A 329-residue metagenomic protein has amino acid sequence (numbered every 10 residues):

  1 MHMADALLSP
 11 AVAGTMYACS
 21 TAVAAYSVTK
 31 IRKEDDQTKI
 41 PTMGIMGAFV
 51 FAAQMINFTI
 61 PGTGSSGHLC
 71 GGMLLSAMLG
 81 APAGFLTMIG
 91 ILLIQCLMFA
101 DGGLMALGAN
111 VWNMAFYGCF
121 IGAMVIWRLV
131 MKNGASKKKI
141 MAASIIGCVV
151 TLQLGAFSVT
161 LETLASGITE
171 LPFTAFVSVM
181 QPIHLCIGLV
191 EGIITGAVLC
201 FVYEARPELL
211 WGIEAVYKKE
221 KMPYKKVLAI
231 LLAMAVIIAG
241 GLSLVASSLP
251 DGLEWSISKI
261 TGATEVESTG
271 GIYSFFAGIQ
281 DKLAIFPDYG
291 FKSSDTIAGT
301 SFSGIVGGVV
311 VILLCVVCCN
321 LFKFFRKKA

Functional and structural regions predicted by a protein language model:
M1-A13, D36, G64-S65, A106-N110 (+3 more regions): Interfacial loop-to-helix junctions that mark the boundaries of transmembrane helices in multi-pass membrane
H2-P10, G14, C19-L75: Hydrophobic transmembrane alpha-helices
M3-A4, G278-L313: Individual transmembrane alpha-helix segments
M16-T29, F49-Q54, F120-V125, C148-T160 (+3 more regions): Hydrophobic core segments of alpha-helical transmembrane domains in multi-pass membrane transport and ion-translocation
Q54, F58-G118: Alpha-helical membrane segments and adjacent membrane-interface helices in multi-pass membrane proteins
A115-G155: Short helix-perturbing small/polar motifs within transmembrane alpha-helices
A143-V149, S158-K221, K225-V227: Glycine-rich ThDP/TPP pyrophosphate-binding loop and its adjacent helix/strand module within ThDP-dependent enzymes
M234-D281: Aromatic-rich transmembrane-lumenal/periplasmic boundary elements in polytopic membrane proteins
